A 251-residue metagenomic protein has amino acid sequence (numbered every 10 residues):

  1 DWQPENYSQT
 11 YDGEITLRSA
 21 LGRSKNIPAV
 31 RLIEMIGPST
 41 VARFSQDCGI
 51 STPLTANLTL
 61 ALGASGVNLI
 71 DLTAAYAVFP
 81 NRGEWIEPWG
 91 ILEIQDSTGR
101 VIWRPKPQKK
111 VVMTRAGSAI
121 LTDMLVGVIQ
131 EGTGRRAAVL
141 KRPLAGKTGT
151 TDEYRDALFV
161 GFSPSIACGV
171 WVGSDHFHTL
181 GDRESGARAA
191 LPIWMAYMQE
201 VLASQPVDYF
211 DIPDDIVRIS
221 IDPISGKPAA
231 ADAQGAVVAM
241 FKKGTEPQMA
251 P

Functional and structural regions predicted by a protein language model:
D1-N81, G127: Active-site-adjacent helix/loop patches that line small-molecule binding or acyl-intermediate pockets
S19-R23, N68-K242, E246-Q248: A penicillin-recognizing enzyme superfamily signal
